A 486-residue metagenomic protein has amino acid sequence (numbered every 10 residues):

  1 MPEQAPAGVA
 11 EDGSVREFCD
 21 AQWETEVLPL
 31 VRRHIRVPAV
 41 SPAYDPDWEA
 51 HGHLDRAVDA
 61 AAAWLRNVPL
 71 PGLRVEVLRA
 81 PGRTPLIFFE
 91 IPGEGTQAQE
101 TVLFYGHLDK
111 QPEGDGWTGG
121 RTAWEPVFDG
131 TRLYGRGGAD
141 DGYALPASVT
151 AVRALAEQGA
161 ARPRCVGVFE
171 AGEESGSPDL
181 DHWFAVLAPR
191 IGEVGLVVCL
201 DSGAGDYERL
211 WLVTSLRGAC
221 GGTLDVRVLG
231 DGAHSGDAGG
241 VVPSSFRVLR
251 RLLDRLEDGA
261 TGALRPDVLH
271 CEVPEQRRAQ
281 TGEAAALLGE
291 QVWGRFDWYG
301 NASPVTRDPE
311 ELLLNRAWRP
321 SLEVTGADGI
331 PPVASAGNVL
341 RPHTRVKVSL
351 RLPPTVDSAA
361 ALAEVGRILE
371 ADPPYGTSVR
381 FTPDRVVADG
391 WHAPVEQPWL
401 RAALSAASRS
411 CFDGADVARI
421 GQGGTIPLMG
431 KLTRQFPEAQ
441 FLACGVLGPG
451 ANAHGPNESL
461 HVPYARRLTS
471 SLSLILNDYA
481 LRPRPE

Functional and structural regions predicted by a protein language model:
P2-G116, H343, K347: N-terminal helical capping/dimerization or prosegment-like subdomains of hydrolases acting on amide or phosphate bonds
V58, Q97, D206-Y207, R265-H343 (+3 more regions): An extended, acidic, His-containing surface patch that forms the Zn2+-binding/catalytic region of metallohydrolases
L78-P81, G137-D141, A418-T425: Active-site nucleophile and cofactor-binding loops and adjacent substrate-binding regions of central metabolic enzymes
A98-F169, R467: Active-site metal-coordination/substrate-binding segment of hydrolases, especially metallo-dependent peptidases
D109, L256, A260-T261, G366-G376: A common structural junction motif
G138-S303, L313-P320, Q435, N457-A465: Fold-level recognition of mixed alpha/beta catalytic cores in primary-metabolism enzymes, strongest
A139, G230-G232, L350-S358, A388: A generic structural motif
